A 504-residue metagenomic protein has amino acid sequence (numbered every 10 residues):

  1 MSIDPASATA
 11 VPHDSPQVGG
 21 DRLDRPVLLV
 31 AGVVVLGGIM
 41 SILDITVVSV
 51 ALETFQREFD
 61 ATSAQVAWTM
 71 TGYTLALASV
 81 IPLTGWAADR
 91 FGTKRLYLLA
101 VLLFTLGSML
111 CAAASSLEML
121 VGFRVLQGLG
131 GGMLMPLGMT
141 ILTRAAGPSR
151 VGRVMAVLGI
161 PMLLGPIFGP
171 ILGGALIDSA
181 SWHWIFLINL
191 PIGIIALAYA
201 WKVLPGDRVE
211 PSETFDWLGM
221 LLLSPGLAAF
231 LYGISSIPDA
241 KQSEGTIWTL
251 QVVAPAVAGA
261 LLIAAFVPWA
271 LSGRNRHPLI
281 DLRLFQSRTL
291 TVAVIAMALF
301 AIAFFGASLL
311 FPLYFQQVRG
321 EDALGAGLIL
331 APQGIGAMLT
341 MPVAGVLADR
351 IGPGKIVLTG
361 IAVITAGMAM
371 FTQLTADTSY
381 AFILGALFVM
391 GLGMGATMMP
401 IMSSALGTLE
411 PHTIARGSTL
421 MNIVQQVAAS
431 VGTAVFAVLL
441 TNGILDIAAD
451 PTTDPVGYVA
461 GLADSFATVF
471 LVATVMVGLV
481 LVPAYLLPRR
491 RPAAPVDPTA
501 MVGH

Functional and structural regions predicted by a protein language model:
M1-G38, I42, L284, T289 (+2 more regions): Transmembrane-helix exit segments and adjacent C-terminal regions of multi-pass membrane proteins
I3, D178-I295, E321, I329 (+2 more regions): Hydrophobic transmembrane-helix bundles of small-molecule transporters
P26-L83, M119-L120, S181, L218 (+4 more regions): Transmembrane core module of solute transporters
G37, V157-P161, F215-L218, A296 (+2 more regions): Hydrophobic alpha-helical segments of secondary membrane carriers
D44, Y73-V80, G130, P161-G165 (+4 more regions): MFS transmembrane alpha-helix packing/gate-lining sites
F55-Q56, A87-A88, L172-A180, I234 (+5 more regions): Interfacial helix-cap and linker-helix signal at transmembrane-aqueous boundaries of multi-pass secondary transporters
I81-L223, S236, D377, P411: Helix-loop-helix hairpins in multi-pass membrane proteins, especially solute transporters
L83-G85, D89-V101, L106, L110 (+4 more regions): C-terminal module of multi-pass small-molecule transporters
